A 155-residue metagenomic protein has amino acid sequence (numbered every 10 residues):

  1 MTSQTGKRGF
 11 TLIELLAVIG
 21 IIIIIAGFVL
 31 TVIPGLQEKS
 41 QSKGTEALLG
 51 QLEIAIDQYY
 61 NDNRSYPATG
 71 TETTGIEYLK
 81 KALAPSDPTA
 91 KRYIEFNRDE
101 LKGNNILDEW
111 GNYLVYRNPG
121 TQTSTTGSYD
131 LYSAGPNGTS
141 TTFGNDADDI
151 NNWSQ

Functional and structural regions predicted by a protein language model:
T2, G6-L36: N-terminal single-pass transmembrane signal-anchor helix
S3, E38, S42-K43, G50-N61 (+2 more regions): Short, surface-exposed interaction loops/tails
L12-L16, L49-L52, L83: Generic leucine side-chain signal with a strong bias for well-ordered alpha-helical environments
I56-N104, T123: Short, glycine/small-hydrophobic-rich surface segments
